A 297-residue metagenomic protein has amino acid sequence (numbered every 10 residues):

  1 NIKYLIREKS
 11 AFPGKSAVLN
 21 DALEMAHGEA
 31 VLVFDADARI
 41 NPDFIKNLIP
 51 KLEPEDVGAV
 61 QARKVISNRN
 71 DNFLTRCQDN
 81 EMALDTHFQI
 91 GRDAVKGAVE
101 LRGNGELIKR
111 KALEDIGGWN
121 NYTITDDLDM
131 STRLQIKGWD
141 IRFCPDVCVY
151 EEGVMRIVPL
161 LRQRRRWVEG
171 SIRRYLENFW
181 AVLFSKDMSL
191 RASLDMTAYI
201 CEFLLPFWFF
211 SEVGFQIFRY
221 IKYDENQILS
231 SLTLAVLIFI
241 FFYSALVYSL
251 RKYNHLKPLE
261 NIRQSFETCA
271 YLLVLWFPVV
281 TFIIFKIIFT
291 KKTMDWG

Functional and structural regions predicted by a protein language model:
I6-E8, F12-E29, F34, P42-I124 (+1 more regions): Long helical/loop segments within the catalytic core of UDP-sugar-dependent glycosyltransferases, especially the large
E81-A83, L161-V182, S244-V247, V279-F285: Catalytic core of nucleotide-sugar-dependent glycosyltransferases
I124-M130: Acidic donor-binding loop at a coil-to-helix junction in glycosyltransferase catalytic cores that engages
S131-V149: Catalytic donor-sugar/metal-binding loop of nucleotide-sugar-dependent glycosyltransferases
C144-L160: Active-site donor/metal-binding and catalytic loop motifs of nucleotide-sugar-dependent glycosylation enzymes
K186-L204: Loop-to-transmembrane boundary segments
A198-T290: Membrane-embedded multi-pass helical conduit in multi-pass membrane proteins, especially envelope-biosynthetic
K292-G297: Short linear elements at protein peripheries
